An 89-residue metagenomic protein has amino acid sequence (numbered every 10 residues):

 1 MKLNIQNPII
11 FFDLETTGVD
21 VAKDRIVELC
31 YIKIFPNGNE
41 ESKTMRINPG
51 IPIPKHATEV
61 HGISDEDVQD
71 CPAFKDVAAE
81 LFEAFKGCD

Functional and structural regions predicted by a protein language model:
M1-D89: Conserved non-catalytic scaffold segment of RNase H-like nuclease domains
